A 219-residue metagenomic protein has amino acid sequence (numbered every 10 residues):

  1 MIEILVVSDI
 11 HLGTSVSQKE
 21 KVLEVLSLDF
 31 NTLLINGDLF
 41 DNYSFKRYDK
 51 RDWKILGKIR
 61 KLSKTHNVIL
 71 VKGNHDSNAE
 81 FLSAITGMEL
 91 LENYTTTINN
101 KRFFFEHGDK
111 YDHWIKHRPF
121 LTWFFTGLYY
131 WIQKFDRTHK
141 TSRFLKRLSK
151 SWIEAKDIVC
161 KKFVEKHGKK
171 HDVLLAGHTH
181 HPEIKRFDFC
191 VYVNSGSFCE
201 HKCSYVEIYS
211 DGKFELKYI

Functional and structural regions predicted by a protein language model:
E3-H11, R102-D109, V191-G196: Active-site-proximal beta-strand elements of phosphoester/diester hydrolases
E3-I4, N31-T32, K101-F103, V173 (+1 more regions): Structural motif
L5, L34, I69-V71, F104 (+2 more regions): Hydrophobic/aromatic beta-strand patches that form the interior of the parallel beta-sheet core in alpha/beta enzyme
V7, L12-N99: Core catalytic region of metal-dependent phosphoesterases/phosphodiesterases, especially metallo-beta-lactamase-like
L12-S15, F40-Y43, K72-F81, K110-W114 (+2 more regions): Active-site environment of divalent metal-dependent phosphoester hydrolases
T65, I69-K72, D76-K170: Conserved catalytic scaffold of divalent metal-dependent phosphoesterases
T96-N99, R186-I219: Binuclear metal-dependent phosphoesterase catalytic core
I153-D188, G196: Hydrophobic secondary-structure block in the mid-to-C-terminal portion of proteins
